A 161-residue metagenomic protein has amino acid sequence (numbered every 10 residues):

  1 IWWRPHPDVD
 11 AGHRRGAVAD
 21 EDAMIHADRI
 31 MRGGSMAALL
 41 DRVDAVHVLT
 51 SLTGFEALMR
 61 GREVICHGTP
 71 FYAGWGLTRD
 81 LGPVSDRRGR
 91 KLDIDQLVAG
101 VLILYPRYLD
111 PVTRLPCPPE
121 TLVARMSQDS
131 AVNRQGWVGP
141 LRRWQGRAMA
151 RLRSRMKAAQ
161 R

Functional and structural regions predicted by a protein language model:
I1-R32: Catalytic donor nucleotide-activated moiety binding site of glycosyltransferases and closely related
I1-R4, D10-A11, R62-T69, R161: Intrinsic structural disorder
I1-W3, I30, V64, G100-V101 (+1 more regions): Generic structural hydrophobic/aromatic packing signal, biased to beta-strands
W3, V46, T113-R114: Short hydrophobic beta-strand segments
G16-D20, E63-V64, R79-P83: Short secondary-structure boundary/capping segments
E21, G34-A38, E120: Generic alpha-helical secondary structure signal
G33-T78: A donor-sugar binding/catalytic signature common to diverse glycosyltransferases and related nucleotide-sugar
G76-R161: Leloir-type glycosyltransferase catalytic cores
